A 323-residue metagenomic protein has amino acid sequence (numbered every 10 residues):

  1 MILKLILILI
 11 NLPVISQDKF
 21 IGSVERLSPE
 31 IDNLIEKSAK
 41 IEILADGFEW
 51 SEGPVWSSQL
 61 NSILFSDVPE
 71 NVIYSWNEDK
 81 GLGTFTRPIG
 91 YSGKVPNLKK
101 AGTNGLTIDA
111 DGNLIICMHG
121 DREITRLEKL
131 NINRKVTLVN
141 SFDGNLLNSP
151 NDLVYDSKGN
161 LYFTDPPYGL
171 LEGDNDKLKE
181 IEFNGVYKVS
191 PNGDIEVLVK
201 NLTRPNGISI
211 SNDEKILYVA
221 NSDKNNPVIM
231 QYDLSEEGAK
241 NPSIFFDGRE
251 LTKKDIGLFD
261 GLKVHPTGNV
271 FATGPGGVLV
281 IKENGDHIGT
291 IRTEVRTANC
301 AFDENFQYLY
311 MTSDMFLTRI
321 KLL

Functional and structural regions predicted by a protein language model:
M1-D18: Bacterial Sec-dependent N-terminal signal peptides
Q17-L323: Sequence-structural signature of mature extracellular/luminal beta-sheet repeat domains, prominently beta-propellers
